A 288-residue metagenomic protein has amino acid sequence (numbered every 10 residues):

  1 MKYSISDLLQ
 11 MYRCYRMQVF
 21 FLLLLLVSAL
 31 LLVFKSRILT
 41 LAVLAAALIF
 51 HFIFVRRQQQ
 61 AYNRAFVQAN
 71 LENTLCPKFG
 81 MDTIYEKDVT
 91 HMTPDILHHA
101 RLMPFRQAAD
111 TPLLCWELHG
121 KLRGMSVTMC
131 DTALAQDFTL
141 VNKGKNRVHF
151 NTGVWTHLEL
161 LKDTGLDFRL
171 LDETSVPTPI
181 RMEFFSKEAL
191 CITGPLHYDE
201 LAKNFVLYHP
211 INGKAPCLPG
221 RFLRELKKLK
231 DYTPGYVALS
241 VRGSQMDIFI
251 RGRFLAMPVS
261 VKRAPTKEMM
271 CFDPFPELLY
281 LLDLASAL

Functional and structural regions predicted by a protein language model:
M1-R16: Cytosolic juxtamembrane N-terminal segments of multi-pass membrane proteins
L9, S28, L44, I49-F50: Helix-centric, low-specificity signal for extended rod-like, repetitive segments
R16-K35: Canonical alpha-helical transmembrane segments of integral membrane proteins
L31-A46: Hydrophobic alpha-helical transmembrane segments
K35, Q59-Q60, R263-T266: Residue-level detector of alpha-helix boundaries and kinks
A46-T74: Transmembrane-cytosolic junction motif
E72-G80, V89-A135, N142-L288: Charged, low-complexity intrinsically disordered regions
